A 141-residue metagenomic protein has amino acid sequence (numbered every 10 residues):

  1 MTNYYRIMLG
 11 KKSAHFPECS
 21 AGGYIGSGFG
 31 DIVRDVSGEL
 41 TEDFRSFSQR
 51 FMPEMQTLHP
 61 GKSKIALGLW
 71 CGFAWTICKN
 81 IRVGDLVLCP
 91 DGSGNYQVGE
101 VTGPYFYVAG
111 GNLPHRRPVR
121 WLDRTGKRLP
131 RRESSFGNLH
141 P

Functional and structural regions predicted by a protein language model:
M1-F73: Compositionally biased, charged N-terminal/linker segments
N80-R82: Short, well-ordered loop/turn sites that connect or cap secondary structure elements
G94-Y107: Short beta-strand-centered aromatic/proline hotspots
Y105-R120: Short, solvent-exposed secondary-structure boundary/capping segments
V119-P141: Glycine- and charge-enriched low-complexity intrinsically disordered segments
